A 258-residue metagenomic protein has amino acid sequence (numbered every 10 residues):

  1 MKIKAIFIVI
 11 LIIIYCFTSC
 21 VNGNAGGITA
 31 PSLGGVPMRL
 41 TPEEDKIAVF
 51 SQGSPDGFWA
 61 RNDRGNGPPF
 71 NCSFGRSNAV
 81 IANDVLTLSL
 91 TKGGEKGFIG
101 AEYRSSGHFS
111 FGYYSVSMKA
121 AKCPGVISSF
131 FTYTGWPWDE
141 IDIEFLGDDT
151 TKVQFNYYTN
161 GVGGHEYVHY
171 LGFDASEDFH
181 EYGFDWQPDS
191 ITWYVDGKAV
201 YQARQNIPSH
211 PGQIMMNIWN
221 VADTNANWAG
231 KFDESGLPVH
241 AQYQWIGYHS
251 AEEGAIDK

Functional and structural regions predicted by a protein language model:
M1-A5: Positively charged n-region of N-terminal signal peptides that target proteins for export
I8-C16: Bacterial N-terminal signal peptides
G23-K258: GH16 jelly-roll
